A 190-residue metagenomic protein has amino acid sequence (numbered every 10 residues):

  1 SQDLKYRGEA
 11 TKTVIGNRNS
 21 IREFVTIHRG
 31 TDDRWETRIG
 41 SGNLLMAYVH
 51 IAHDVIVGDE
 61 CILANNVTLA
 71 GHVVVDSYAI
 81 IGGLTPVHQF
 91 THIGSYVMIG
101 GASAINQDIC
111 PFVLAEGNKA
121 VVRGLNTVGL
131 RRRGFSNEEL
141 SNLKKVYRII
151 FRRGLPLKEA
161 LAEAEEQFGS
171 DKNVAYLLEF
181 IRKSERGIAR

Functional and structural regions predicted by a protein language model:
S1-V121: Structural signal for interior beta-strand "rungs" in well-ordered beta-sheet cores of soluble enzyme domains
R18, F112, N118-R190: Terminal amphipathic alpha-helical/low-complexity segments used for targeting or macromolecular assembly
